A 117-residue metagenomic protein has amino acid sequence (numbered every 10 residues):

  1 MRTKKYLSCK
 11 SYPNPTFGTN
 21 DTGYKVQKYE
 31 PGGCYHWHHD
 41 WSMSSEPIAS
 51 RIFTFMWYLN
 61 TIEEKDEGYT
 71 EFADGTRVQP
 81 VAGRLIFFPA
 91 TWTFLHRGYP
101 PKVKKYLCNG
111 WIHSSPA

Functional and structural regions predicted by a protein language model:
M1-L85, T91-A117: Fe(II)/2-oxoglutarate oxygenase catalytic core
